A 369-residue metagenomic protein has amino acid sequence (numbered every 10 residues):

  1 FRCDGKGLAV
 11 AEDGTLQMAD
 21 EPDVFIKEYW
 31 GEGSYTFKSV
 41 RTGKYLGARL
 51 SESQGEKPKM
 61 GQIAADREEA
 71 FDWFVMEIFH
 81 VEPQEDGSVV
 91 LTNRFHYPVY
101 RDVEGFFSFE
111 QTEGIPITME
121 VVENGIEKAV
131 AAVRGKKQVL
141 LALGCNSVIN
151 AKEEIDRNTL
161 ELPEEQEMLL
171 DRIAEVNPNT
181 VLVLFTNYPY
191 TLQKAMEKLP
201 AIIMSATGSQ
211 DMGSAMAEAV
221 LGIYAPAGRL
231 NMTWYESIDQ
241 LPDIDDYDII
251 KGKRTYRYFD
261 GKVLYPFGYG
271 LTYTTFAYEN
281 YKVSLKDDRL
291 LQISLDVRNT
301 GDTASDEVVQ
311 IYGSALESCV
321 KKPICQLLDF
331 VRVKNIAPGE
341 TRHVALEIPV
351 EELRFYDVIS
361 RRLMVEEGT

Functional and structural regions predicted by a protein language model:
F1-K136, L141, E153, L160-E161: Lectin-like carbohydrate-binding module/patch detector with strong preference for beta-trefoil
G7-A9, Y45-L46, G55, P98-Y100 (+10 more regions): Flexible loop/turn segments at secondary-structure boundaries
D13, S51, S314-V320: Change "in extracellular beta-sheet-rich domains … of secreted and cell-surface proteins" to "in beta-sheet-rich domains
G135-V139, N177-V181, K198-P200, P226-G228: Loop/turn elements at helix/coil->beta-strand transitions in domains of secreted/extracellular proteins
L141-A142, M204: Redox-cofactor binding/interface segments in oxidoreductases and associated redox assembly factors
C145-M168: Active-site His/acidic residue clusters
F185-D306, Y312-S314, K322, P338-E340 (+1 more regions): Secreted, periplasmic, or luminal enzymes acting at the cell surface/secretory milieu
C319-V358: Intrinsically disordered, low-complexity Pro/Gly/Ser/Thr-rich segments with frequent PxxP/GP/PP motifs and embedded
